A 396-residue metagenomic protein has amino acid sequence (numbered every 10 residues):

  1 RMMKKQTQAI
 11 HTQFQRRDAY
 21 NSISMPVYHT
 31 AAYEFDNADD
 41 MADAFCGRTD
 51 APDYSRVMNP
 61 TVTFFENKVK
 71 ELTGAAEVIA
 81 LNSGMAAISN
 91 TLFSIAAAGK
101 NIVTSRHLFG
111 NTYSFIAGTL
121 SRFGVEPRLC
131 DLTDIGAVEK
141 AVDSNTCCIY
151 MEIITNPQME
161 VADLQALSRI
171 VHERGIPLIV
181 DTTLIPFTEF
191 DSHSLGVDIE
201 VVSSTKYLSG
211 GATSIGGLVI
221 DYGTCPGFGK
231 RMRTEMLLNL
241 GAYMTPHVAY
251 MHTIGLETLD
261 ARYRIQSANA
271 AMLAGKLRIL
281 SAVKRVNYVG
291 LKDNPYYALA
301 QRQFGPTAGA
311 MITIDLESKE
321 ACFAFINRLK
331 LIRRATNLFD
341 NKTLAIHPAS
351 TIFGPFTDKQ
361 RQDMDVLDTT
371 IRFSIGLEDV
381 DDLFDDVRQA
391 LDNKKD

Functional and structural regions predicted by a protein language model:
R1-T49: N-terminal glycine-rich, Lys/His-bearing helix-loop that initiates the first secondary-structure elements of many
A9-Q15, V78-A282, N287: Conserved PLP-enzyme active-site core in the AAT-like
F14-R16, H29-F35, K206, T258 (+5 more regions): Glycine-rich beta-alpha junction loops
A32, N37-A86, N111-G118: Conserved N-terminal alpha-helix of the aminotransferase class I/II PLP-enzyme fold
D50, A76, I215, V248 (+3 more regions): Short amphipathic alpha-helical segments
A117, E126, S144, R262 (+3 more regions): PLP-dependent enzyme catalytic core of the Aspartate aminotransferase-like
M251-A261, G309-E317, R372-G376: Short, well-ordered beta-strand elements within core beta-sheets of diverse protein domains
A271-K330, R334-K342, F356-Q362: Conserved small-domain helix->loop->beta segment predominantly found in fold-type I
